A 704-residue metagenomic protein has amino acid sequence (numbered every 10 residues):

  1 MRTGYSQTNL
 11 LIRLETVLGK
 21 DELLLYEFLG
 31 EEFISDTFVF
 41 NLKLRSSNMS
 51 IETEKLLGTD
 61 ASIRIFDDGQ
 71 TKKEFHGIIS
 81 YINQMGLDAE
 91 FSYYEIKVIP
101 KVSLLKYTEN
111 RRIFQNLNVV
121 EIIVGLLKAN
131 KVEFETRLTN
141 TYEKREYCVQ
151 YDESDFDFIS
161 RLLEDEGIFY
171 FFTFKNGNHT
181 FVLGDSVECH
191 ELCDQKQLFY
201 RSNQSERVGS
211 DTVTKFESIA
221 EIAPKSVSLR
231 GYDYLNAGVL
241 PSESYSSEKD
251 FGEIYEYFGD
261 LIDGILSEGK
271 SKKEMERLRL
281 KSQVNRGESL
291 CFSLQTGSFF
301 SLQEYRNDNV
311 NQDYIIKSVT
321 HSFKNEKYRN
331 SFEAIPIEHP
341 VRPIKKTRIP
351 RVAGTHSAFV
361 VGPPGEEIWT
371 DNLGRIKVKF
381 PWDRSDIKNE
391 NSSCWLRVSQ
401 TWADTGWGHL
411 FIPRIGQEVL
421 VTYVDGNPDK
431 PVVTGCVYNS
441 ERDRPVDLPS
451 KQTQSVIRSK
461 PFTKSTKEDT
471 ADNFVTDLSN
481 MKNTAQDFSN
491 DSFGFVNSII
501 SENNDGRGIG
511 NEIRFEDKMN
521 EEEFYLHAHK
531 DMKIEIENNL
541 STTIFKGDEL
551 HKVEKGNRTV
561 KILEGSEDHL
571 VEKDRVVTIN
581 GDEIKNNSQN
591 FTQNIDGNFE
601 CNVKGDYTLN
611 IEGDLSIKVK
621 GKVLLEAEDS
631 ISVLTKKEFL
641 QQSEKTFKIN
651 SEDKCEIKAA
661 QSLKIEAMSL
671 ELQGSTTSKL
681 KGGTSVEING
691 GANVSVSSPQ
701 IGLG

Functional and structural regions predicted by a protein language model:
M1-L23, D211-V213, A353-F359: Polar/acidic, low-complexity leader/linker segments enriched in S/T/G and N/D
T3-E15, R45-N83, V120-G125, A129 (+3 more regions): Short, acidic/charged, Gly/Pro-enriched secondary-structure junctions
T53-E135, T139, K144-C148, T173 (+1 more regions): Surface-exposed cap/loop segments at beta↔alpha junctions
N83-V98, F181, S322-A334, I368-N372 (+2 more regions): Short, solvent-exposed secondary-structure boundary/capping segments
L87-D88, L117-F134, N140, C148-E338: Extended, domain-scale alpha-helical bundle/helix-rich regions
I99-K101, N116-R137, Y257-G269, P363-N391 (+1 more regions): Glycine-rich, acidic and aromatic/proline-enriched surface loops and short helix-turn segments that act as binding
F172, V182-G184, F300, T355-E666 (+3 more regions): Structural signature for extended repeat/solenoid scaffolds and their inter-repeat hinge/linker regions, spanning
T296-S298, Q303, N307-A358, V432-S440 (+1 more regions): Acidic, low-complexity/disordered segments
